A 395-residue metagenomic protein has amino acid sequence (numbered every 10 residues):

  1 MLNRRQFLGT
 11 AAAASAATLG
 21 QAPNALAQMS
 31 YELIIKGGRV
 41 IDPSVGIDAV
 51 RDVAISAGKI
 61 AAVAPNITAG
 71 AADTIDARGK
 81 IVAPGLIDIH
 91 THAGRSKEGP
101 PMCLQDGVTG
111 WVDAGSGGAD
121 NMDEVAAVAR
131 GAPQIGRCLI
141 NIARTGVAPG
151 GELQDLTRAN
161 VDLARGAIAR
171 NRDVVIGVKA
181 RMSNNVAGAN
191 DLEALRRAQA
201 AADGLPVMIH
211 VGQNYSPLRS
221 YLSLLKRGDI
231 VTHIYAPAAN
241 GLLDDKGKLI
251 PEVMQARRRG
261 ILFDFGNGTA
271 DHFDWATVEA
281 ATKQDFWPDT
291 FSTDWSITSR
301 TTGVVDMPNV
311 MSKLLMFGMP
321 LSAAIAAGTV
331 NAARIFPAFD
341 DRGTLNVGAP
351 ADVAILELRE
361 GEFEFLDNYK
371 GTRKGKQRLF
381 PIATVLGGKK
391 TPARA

Functional and structural regions predicted by a protein language model:
M1-A14: N-terminal secretory signal peptides and thylakoid transit peptides that target proteins across membranes
N24, M29-I34, V40-P84: Histidine-rich, glycine-flanked metal-binding segment
G38, G58, G79, G107 (+5 more regions): Divalent metal-coordination and catalytic microenvironments
G38, P350-A395: C-terminal cap of metal-dependent C-N hydrolases
K80-M102: Di-metal (Zn2+ and/or Mg2+/Mn2+) metal-binding site signature of metallo-dependent hydrolases with the MBL/beta-CASP
P101-M182: Divalent-metal coordination cores built from histidine and acidic residues
A114, A180-A281, D285-T301: Active-site core of metal-dependent hydrolases
A276-E360: His/Asp/Glu-enriched, well-ordered alpha-helical/loop segment that forms or immediately abuts the divalent-metal
